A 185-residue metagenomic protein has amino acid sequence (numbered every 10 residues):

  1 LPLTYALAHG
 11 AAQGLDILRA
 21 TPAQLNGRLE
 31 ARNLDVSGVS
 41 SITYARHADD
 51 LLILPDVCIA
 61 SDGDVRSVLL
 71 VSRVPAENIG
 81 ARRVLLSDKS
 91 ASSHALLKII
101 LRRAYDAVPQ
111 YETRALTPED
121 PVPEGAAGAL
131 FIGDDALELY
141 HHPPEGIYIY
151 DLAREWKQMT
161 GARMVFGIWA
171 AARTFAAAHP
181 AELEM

Functional and structural regions predicted by a protein language model:
L1-A60, G80, H141-E145, E155 (+4 more regions): N-terminal hydrophobic or amphipathic helices and topogenic motifs
L1-H9, R19-A20, R66-A126, D134: Bilobed "Venus flytrap"/periplasmic-binding protein-like clamshell domains and structurally analogous long
D16, D35, D49-D50, D56 (+6 more regions): Acidic-enriched, low-complexity/disordered segments with a strong bias for Aspartate over Glutamate
N33-D35, D50, R66, G128 (+1 more regions): A generic secondary-structure signal marking the coil-to-beta-strand transition
S41, V57, V84, D88 (+4 more regions): Short, well-ordered helical secondary-structure segments
V57-A76, Q158-F175: Hydrophobic/proline-rich hinge and linker segments of small-molecule sensing/allosteric domains, predominantly
R114-M185: Pocket-lining segment of extracytoplasmic ligand-binding domains
